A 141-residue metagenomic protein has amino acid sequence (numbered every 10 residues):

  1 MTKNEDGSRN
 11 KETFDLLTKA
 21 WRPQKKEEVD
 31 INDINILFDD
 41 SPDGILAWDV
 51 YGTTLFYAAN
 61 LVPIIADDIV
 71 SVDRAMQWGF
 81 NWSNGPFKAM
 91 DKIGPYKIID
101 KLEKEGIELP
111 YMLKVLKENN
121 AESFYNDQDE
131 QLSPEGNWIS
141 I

Functional and structural regions predicted by a protein language model:
M1-I141: N-terminal glycine-rich phosphate-binding loop for ADP-containing cofactors
